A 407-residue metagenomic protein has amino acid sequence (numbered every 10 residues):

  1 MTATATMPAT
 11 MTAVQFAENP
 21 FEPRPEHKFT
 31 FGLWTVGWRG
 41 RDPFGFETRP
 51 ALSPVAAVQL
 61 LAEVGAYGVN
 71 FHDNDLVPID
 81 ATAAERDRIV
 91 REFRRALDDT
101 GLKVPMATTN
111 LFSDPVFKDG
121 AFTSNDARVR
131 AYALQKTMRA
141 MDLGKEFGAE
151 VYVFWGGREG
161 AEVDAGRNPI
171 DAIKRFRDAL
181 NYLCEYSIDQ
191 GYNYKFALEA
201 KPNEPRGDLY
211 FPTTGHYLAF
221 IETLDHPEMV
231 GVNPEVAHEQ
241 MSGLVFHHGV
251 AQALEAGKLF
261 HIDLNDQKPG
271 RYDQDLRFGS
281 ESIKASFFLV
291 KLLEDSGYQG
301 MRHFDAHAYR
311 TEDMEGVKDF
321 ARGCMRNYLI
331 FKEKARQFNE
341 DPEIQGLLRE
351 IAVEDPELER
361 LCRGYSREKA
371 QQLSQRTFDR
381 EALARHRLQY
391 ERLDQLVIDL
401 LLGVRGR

Functional and structural regions predicted by a protein language model:
T2-Y67, P78, R91, D98 (+4 more regions): Histidine-acidic metal/acid-base catalytic patches
E26, T35-G37, E63-I173: Structural motif corresponding to the early beta-alpha repeats
V69-D73, F154-G156, L198-K201, V232-E235 (+1 more regions): Short beta-strands and strand-loop turn motifs
R130, L134-K136, K201, N233 (+1 more regions): Functionally constrained cores in energy, signaling, and assembly domains
G144, Y152-G156, I170-E204: Glycine/proline-rich, flexible active-site/cofactor-binding loop segments that harbor closely spaced acidic
